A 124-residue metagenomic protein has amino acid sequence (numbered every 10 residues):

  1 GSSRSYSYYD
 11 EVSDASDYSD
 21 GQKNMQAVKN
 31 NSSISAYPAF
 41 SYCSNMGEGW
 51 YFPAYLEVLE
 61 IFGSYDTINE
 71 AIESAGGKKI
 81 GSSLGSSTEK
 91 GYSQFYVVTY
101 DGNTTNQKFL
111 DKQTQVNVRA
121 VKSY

Functional and structural regions predicted by a protein language model:
G1-W50, L84, Q94-V97, Q115-V121: Extracellular adhesion/carbohydrate-recognition regions
A36, Y55-Y124: C-terminal, surface-exposed recognition/capping segments
